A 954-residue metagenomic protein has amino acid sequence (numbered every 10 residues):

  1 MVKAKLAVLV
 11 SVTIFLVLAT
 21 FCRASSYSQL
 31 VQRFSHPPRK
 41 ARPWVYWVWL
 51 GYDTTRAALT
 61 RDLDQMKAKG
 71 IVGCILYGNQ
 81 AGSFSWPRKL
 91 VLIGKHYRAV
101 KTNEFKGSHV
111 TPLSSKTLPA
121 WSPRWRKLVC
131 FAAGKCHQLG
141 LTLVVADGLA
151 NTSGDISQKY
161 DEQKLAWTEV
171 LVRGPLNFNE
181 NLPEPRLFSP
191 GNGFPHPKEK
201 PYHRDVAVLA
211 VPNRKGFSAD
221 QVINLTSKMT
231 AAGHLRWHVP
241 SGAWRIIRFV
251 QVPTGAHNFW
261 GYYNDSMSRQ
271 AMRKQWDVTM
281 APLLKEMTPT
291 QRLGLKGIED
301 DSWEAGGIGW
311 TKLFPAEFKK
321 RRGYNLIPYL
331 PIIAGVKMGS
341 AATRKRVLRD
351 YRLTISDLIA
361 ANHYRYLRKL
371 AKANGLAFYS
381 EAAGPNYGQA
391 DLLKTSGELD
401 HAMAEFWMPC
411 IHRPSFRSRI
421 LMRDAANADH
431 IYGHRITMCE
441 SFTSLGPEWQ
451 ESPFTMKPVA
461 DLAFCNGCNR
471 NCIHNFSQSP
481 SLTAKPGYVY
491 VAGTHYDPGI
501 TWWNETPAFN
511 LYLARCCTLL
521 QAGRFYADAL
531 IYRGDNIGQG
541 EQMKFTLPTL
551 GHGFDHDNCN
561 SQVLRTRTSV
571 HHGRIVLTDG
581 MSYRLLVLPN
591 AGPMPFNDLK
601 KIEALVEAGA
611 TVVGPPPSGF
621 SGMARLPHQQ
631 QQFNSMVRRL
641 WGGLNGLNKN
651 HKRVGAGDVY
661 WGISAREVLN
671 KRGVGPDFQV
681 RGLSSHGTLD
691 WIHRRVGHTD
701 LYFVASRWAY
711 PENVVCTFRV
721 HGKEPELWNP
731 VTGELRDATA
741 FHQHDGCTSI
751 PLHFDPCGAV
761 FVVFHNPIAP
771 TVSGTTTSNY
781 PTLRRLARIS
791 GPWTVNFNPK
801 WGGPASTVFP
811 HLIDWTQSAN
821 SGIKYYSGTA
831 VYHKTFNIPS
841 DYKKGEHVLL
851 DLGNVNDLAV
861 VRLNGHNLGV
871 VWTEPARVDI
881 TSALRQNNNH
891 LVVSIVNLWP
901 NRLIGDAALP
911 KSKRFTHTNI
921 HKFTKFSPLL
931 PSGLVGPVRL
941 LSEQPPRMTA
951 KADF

Functional and structural regions predicted by a protein language model:
L9-A19: Bacterial N-terminal signal peptides
S26-G73: Mature N-terminal segment immediately following signal peptide/propeptide cleavage in secreted/periplasmic
T55, T60, G73-C74, K95-K106 (+10 more regions): Carbohydrate-binding surfaces of carbohydrate-active enzymes
N79-S227, F249, N258-F259: Acidic/aromatic-lined carbohydrate-recognition and catalytic surfaces of CAZymes acting on diverse glycans
L235-W237, S749-L752, R877-S882: Exposed aromatic-hydrophobic patches
T254, P767-T771, V896-G905: Short acidic/polar inter-strand loop motif in beta-rich domains
T717, F836-N864, V871-W872, L884 (+1 more regions): Aromatic-lined ligand-binding clefts that engage carbohydrates, nucleic acids, or primary amines
R877-N888, S894-W899, E943: Short, surface-exposed tryptophan/glycine-enriched loops that mediate extracellular molecular recognition
